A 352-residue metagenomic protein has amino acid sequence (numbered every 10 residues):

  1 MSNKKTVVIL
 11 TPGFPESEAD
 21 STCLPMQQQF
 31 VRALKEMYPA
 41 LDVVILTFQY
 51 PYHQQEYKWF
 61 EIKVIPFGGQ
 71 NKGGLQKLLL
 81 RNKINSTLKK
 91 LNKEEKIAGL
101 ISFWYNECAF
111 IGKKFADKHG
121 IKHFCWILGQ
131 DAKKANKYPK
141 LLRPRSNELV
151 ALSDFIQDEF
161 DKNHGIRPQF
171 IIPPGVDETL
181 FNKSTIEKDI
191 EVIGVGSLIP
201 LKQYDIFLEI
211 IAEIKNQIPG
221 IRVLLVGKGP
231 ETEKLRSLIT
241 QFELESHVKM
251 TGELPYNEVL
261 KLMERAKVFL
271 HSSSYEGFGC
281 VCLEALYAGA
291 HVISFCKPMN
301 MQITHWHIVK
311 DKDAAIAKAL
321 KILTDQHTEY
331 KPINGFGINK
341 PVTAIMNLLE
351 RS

Functional and structural regions predicted by a protein language model:
M1-Y52: N-terminal subdomain of nucleotide-sugar transferases
V8-L10, T185-K202, L208-I211, L224: Conserved donor-binding/catalytic core segment of Leloir-type glycosyltransferases
F155, G175: Carbohydrate-associated surface elements
R236-L254: Nucleotide-activated donor-binding/catalytic signature segment of Leloir-type glycosyltransferases, i.e., the conserved
E253-L254, K261-A266: Short alpha-helical donor nucleotide-sugar binding micro-motif in glycosyltransferases
S274: Aromatic "clamp/platform" in nucleotide-sugar-dependent glycosyltransferases that forms part of the donor/acceptor
C282, Y287, H291-S294: Short hydrophobic beta-strand element within catalytic cores of glycosyltransferases and related nucleotide-activated
T324-S352: A charged, aromatic-enriched C-terminal amphipathic alpha-helix characteristic of glycosyltransferases across folds
